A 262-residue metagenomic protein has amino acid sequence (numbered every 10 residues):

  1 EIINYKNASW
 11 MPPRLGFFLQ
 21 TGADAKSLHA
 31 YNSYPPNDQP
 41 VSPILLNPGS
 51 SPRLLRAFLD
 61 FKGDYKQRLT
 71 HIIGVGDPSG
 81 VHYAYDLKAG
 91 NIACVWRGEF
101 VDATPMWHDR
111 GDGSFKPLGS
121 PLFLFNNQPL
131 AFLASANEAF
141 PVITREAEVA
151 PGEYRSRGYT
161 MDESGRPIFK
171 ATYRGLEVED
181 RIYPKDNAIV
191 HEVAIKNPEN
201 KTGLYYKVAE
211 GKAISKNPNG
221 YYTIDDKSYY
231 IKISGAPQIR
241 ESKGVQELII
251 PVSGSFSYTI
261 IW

Functional and structural regions predicted by a protein language model:
N4-V190, K201-Y229, W262: Beta-strand-rich N-terminal accessory domains
E179-I182, V245-P251: Beta-strand-rich interaction surfaces with strong enrichment in secreted/lumenal proteins
K196-N200: Short solvent-exposed strand-capping/beta-turn motif centered on an Asx-Ser/Thr pair
S215-I249: Solvent-exposed beta-strand/loop surfaces of large extracellular or lumenal domains
V252-W262: Short Pro-Gly-centered flexible turn/kink motifs
